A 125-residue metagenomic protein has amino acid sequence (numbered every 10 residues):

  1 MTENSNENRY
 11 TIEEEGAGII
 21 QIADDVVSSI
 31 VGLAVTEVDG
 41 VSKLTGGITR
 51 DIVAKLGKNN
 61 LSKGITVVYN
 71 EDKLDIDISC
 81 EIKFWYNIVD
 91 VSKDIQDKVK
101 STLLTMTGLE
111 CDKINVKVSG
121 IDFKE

Functional and structural regions predicted by a protein language model:
M1-E37, S42-T45, D51-V53: Terminal low-complexity, intrinsically disordered regions
V38-K43, N60-L61, M106-E110: Short secondary-structure junctions
L44, R50-S79, I121-F123: Short edge beta-strands and adjacent turn/loop segments
D72, I76-K93: A short interface-forming secondary-structure element
E81, T102, L109, I121: Extended, positively charged loop/linker patches that create polyanion-binding surfaces
I88-T107: Short, non-transmembrane amphipathic alpha-helical segments
K113-E125: Short, highly charged C-terminal tails/helix-capping segments
